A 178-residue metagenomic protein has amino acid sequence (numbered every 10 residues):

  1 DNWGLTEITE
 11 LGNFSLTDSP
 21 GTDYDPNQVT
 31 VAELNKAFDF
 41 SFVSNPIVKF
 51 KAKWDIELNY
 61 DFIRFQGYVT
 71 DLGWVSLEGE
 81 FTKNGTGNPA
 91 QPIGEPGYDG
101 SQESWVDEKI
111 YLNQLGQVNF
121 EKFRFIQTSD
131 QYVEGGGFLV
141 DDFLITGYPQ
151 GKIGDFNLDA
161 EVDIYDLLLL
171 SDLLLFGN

Functional and structural regions predicted by a protein language model:
D1-G151: Beta-sandwich/jellyroll recognition modules and their flexible linkers
F156-N178: Alpha-helical segments with a strong preference for the paired helices of cellulosomal dockerin domains
